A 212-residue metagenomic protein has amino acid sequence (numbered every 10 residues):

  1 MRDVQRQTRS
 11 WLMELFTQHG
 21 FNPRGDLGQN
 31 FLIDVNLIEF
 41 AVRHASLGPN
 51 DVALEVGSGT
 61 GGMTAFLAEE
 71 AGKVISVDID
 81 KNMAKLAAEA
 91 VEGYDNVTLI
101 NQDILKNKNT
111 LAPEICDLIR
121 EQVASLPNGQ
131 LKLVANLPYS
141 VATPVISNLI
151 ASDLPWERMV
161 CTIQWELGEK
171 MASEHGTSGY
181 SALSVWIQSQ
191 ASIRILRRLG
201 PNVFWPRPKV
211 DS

Functional and structural regions predicted by a protein language model:
M1-S212: Catalytic cores of RNA-modifying enzymes
